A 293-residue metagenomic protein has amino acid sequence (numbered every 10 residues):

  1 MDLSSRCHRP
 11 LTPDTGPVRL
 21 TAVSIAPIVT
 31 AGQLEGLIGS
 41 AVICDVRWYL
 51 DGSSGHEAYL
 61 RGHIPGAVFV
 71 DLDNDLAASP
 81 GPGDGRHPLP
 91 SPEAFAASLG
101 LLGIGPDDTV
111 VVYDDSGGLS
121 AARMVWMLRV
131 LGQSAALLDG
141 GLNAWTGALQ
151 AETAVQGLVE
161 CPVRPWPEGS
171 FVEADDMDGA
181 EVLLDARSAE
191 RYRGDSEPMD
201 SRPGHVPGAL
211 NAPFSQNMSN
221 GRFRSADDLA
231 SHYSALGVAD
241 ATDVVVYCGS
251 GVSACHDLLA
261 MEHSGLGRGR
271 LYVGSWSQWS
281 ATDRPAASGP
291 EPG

Functional and structural regions predicted by a protein language model:
M1-R9: Extreme N-terminal basic, low-complexity initiation segments that serve as generic localization/processing leaders
H8-E57, G118, G140-D200, G293: Flexible, polar/low-complexity N-terminal or interdomain linker segments that lie immediately upstream of folded
T21-I25, D84-D178, D195, S253-S275: Thiolate-centered catalytic microenvironments shared by cysteine-dependent enzyme domains
E57-H63: Short Gly/aromatic-enriched secondary-structure transition segments
S79-P106, F214-V244: Helix-loop module immediately N-terminal to the HCX5R catalytic loop in PTP-like cysteine phosphatase domains
M177-G179, L183-H232: A mid-sequence, solvent-exposed acidic-amphipathic segment
G269-G293: Cysteine-dependent PTP/DSP-like catalytic domain, specifically the C-terminal lobe
